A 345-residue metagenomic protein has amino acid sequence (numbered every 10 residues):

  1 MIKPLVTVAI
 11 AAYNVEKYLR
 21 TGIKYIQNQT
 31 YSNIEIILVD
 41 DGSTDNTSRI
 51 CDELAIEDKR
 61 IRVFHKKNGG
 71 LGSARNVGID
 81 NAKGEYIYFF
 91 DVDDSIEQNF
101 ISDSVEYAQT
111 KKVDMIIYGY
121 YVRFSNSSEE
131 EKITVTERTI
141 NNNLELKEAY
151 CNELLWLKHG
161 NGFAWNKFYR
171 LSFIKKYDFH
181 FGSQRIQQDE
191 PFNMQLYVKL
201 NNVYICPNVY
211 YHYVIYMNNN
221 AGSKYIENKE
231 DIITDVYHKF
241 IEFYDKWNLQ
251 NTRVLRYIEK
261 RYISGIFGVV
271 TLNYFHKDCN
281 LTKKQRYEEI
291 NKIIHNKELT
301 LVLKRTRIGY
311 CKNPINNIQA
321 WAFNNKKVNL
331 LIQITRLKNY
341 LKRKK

Functional and structural regions predicted by a protein language model:
P4-T7, Y25, E35, P191: Cell-envelope/extracellular polymer assembly enzymes that use nucleotide-activated donors
N14-N28: Short, well-formed alpha-helical segments that are part of the catalytic scaffolds of diverse glycosyltransferases
I26, D41-G42, A55, G69 (+1 more regions): Conserved short acidic donor-positioning loop in nucleotide-sugar-dependent glycosyltransferases
D40-R49, K67: A conserved acidic beta->alpha catalytic loop
K66-A82: Glycine-rich, basic loop-to-helix element that forms the pyrophosphate-binding segment of sugar-nucleotide handling
L71-G72, V92-P207, Y211-N228: Donor-binding/catalytic cores of nucleotide-activated saccharide and glycerol-phosphate transferases/polymerases
I87: Short aromatic/hydrophobic "clamp" motif used to bind/position activated sugar donors
F275-K345: Membrane-interface aromatic/basic loop that binds lipid-linked glycans or pyrophosphate carriers, typified by
